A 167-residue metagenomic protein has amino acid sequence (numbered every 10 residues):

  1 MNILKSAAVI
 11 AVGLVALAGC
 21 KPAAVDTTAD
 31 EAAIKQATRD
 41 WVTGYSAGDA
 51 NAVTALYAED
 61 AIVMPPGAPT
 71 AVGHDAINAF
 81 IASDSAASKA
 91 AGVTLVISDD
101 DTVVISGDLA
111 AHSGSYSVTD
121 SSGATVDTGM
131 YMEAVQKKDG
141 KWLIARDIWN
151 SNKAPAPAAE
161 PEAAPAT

Functional and structural regions predicted by a protein language model:
M1-A8: Bacterial N-terminal signal peptides that target proteins for export
C20-N51, A55, A156-T167: Short, low-complexity N-terminal intrinsically disordered segments enriched in polar/charged residues
K21, T128-K153: Short beta-strand edge/turn micro-motifs at domain boundaries
W41, V53-T54, A61, G73 (+3 more regions): Hydrophobic pocket/interface hotspot
I62-V72, A87-A91: A short gly/proline-enriched turn/hairpin at secondary-structure junctions
I77, S98-V103, G114-V118, G129-Q136 (+1 more regions): Hydrophobic/aromatic beta-strand elements that line small-molecule binding cavities or substrate pockets in beta-rich
I81-A124: Surface-exposed, charged secondary-structure patches
